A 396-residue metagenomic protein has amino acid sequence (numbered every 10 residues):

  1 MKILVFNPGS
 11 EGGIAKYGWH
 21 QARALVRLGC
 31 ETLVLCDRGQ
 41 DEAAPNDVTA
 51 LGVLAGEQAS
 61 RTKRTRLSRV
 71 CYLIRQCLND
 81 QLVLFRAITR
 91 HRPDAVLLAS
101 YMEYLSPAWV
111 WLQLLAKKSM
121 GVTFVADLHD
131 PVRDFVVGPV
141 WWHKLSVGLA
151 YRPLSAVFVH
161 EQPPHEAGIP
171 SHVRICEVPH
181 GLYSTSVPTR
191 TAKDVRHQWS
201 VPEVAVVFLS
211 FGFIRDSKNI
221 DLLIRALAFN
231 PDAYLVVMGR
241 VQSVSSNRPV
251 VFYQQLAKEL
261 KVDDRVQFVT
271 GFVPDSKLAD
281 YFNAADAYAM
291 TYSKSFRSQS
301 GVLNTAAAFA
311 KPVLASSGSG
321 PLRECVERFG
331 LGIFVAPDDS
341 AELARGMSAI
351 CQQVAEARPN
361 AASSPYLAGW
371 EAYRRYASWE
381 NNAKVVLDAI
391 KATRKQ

Functional and structural regions predicted by a protein language model:
N7-G12, R23-D80, F85, E103-Y104 (+2 more regions): N-terminal strand-loop element at the rim of the active site of nucleotide-sugar-dependent glycosyltransferases
G39-Q40, Y234-F252, G271: Glycosyltransferase donor-sugar binding loop
Y151-R190: Donor nucleotide-sugar binding/catalytic pocket of nucleotide-sugar-dependent glycosyltransferases
V187-V201, Y253, A355-E356, L367: A short helix/loop element that forms part of the nucleotide-sugar donor recognition site in Leloir-type
P202-K218, I224-L227, L235-M238: Conserved donor-binding/catalytic core segment of Leloir-type glycosyltransferases
V250-V273: Nucleotide-activated donor-binding/catalytic signature segment of Leloir-type glycosyltransferases, i.e., the conserved
Y288, A308, P312-S317: Short hydrophobic beta-strand element within catalytic cores of glycosyltransferases and related nucleotide-activated
D338, R358-K391: A charged, aromatic-enriched C-terminal amphipathic alpha-helix characteristic of glycosyltransferases across folds
